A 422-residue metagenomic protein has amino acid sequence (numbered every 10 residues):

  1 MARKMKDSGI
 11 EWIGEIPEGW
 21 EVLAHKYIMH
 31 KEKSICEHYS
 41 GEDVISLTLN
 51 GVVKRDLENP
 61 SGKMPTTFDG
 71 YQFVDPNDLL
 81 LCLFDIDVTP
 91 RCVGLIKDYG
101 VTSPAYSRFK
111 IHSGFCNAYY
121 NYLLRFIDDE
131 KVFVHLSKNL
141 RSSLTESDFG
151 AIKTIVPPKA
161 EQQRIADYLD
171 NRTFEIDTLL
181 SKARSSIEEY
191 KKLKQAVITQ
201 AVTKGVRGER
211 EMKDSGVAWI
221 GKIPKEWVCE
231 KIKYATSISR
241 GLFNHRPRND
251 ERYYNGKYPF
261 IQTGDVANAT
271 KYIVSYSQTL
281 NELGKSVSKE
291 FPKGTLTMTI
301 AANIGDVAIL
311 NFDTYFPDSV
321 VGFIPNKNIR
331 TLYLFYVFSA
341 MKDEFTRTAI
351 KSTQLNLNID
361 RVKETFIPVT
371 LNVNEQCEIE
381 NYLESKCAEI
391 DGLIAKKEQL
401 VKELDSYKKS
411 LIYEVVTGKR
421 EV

Functional and structural regions predicted by a protein language model:
M1-G19, P157-E211, V369-V422: Amphipathic alpha-helical coiled-coil/heptad-repeat segments
R3-C36, A151, K159, Q163 (+2 more regions): Non-catalytic DNA-recognition/assembly elements of restriction-modification systems
R3-E11, G100-S107, K138-Q163, I300-N303 (+2 more regions): A short glycine-rich beta-alpha junction/loop motif
S8-G9, K26-E37, G41-P76, K233-E251 (+1 more regions): Sequence-specific dsDNA recognition surfaces
Y71-Q72, P76-D129, H135, T145 (+4 more regions): A short beta-sheet element
I86-D87, I238, V266-A267, N303 (+1 more regions): Active-site/binding-pocket entry motifs
Y120, Q162-I165, L334, K342 (+1 more regions): Interdomain signal-transducing alpha-helices
F149, V202, V206, T236 (+2 more regions): Hydrophobic pocket-lining residues within nucleotide cofactor-binding pockets
